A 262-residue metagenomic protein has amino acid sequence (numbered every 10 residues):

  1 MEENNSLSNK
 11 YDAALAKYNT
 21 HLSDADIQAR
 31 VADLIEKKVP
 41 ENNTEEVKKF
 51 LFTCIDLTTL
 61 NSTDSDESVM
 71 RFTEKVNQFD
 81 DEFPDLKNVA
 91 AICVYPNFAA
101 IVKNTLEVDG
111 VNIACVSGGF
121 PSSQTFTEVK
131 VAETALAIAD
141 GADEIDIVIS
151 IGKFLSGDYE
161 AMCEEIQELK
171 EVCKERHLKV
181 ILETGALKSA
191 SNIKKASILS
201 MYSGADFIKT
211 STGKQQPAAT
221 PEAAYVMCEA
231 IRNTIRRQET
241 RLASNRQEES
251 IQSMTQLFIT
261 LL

Functional and structural regions predicted by a protein language model:
M1-T53: Charged, compositionally biased N-terminal leader segments and the immediate start of the first structured element
V39-F52, T63-K87, N97-S244, Q252-L262: Alpha/beta enzyme core
L60: A short, histidine- and acid-enriched strand-loop-helix "catalytic/donor-clamping" loop that lines the nucleotide-sugar
I92-V94: Short, hydrophobic beta-strand segments that form beta-sheet elements in well-ordered domains
Q247: Short hydrophobic "strand-cap" motifs at the C-terminus of beta-strands
